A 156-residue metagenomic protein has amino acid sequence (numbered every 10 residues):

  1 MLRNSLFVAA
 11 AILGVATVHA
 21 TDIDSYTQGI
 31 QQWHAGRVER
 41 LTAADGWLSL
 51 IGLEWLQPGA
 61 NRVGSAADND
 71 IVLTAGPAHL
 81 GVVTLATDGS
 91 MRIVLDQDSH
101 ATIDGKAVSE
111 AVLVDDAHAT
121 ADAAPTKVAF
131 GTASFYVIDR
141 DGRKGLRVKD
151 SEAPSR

Functional and structural regions predicted by a protein language model:
S5-A16: Bacterial N-terminal signal peptides
A9, A78-H79, R143-K144: Short, surface-exposed beta-edge/turn micro-motifs
A11-I12, A20, D122: Structured catalytic/translocation cores of nucleotide/phosphate-coupled proteins
T21-E54: N-terminal pre-domain segments of enzymes
S49-L50, W55-P125: Forkhead-associated
V82-T84, A129, I138: Well-ordered beta-strand positions
G131-R156: Surface-exposed beta-loop interaction hotspot
